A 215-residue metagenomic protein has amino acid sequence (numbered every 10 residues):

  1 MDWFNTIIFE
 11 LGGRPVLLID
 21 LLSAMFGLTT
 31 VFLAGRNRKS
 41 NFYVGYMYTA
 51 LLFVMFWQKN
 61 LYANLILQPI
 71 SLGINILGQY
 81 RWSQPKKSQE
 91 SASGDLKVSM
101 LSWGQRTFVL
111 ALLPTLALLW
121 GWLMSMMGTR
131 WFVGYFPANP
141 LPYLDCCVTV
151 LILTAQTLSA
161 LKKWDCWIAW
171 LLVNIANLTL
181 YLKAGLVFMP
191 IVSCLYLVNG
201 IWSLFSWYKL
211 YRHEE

Functional and structural regions predicted by a protein language model:
M1-N37, W82-Q89, L96-E215: Polytopic alpha-helical membrane-helix bundles and their juxtamembrane interface segments in multi-pass membrane
T30-R38, L67-I74: Alpha-helical transmembrane segments of integral membrane proteins, especially early/N-terminal helices
F32-K39, M55-L61: Short, hydrophobic transmembrane alpha-helix segments
G45-V98: Hydrophobic/aromatic-rich structural module bridging two neighboring secondary-structure elements via a short loop
